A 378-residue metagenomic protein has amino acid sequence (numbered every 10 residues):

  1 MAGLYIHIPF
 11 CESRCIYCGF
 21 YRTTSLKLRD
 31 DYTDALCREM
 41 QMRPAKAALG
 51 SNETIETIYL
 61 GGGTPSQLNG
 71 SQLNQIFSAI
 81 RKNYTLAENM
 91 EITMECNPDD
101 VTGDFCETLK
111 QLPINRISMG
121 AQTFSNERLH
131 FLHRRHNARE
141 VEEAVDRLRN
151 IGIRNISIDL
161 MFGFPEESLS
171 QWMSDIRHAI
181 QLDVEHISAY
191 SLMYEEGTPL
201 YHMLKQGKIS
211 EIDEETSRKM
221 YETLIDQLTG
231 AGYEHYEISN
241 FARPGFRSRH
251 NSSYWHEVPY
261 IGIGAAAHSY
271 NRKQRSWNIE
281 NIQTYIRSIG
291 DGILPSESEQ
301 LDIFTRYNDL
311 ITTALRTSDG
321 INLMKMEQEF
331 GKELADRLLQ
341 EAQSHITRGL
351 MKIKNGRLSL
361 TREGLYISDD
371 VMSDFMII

Functional and structural regions predicted by a protein language model:
M1, R22-K46, T54-K332: C-terminal scaffold of the Radical SAM
M1-I8: Immediate flanking context of iron-sulfur cluster ligation sites
G3, D104, L339-Q340, D370: Auxiliary N-terminal substrate/complex-recognition segments of SAM-dependent methyltransferases
P9-F20: Local cysteine-cluster metal-coordination motifs and their immediate loop/turn environment, predominantly Fe-S cluster
K332-S344: Short amphipathic alpha-helical interaction segments
T347-G356: A short, conserved structural fragment
R357-T361: Minor-groove-contacting beta-hairpin "wing" of winged helix-turn-helix DNA-binding domains
E363-I378: Short, amphipathic alpha-helical interaction segments positioned at domain boundaries
